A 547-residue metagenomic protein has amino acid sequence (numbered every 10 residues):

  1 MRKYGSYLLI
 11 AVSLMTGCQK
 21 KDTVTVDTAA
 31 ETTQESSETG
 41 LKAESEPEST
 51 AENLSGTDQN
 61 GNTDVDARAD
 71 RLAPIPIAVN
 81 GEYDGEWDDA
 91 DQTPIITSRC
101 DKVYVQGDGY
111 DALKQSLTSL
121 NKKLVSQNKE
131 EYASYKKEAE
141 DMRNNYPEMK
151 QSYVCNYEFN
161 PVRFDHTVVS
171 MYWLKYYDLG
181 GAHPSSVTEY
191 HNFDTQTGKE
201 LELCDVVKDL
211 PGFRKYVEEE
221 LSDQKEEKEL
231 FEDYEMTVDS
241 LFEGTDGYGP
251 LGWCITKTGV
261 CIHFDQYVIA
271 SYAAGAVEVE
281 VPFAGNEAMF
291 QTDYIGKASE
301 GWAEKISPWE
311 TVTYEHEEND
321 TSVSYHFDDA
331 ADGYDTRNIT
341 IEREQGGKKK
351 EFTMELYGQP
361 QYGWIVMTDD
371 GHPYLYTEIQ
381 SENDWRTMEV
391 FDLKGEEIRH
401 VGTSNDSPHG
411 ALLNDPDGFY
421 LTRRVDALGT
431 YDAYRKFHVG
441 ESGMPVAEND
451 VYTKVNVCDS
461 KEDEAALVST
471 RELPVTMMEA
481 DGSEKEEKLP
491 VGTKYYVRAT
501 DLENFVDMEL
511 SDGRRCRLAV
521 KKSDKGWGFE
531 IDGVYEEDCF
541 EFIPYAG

Functional and structural regions predicted by a protein language model:
R2-I10: Sec-dependent signal peptide recognition, specifically the positively charged N-region followed immediately by
L14-G17: C-terminal motif of bacterial Sec signal peptides marking the signal peptidase cleavage site
Q19-D27, E48, E52-E315, Y334-N338 (+4 more regions): Compositionally biased intrinsically disordered regions enriched in Thr/Gly
V168-Y172, V260, V312-H326, V366-I379 (+1 more regions): Acidic/hydrophobic-patterned starts of short beta strands in beta-sheet-rich repeat architectures
V206-V279, P373-Y374, E378-N383, T387-E389 (+1 more regions): Short aromatic loop motif centered on NTY/YTY
K349-L356, R399-G402: A short beta-strand motif characteristic of beta-propeller blades
N456-G513, C539-G547: Beta-loop motif signature
G513-K525: A short macromolecule-binding patch
